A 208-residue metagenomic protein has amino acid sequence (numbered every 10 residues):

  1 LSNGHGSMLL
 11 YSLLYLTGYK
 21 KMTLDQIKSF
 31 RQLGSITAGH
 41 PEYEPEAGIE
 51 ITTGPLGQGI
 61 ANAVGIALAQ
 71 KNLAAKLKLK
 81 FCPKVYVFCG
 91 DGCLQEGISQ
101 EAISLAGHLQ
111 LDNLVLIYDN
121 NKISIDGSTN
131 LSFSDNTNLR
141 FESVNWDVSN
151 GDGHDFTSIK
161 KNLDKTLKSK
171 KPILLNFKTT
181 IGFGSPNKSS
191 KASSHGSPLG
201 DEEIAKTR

Functional and structural regions predicted by a protein language model:
L1-H108: Cofactor-binding active-site loop characterized by glycine-rich and histidine/acidic residues
L1-S2, Q110-N120: Short internal beta-strands
G6, V85, L114, K171-I173: A generic secondary-structure signal marking the coil-to-beta-strand transition
S7, T23-I27, L111, S134 (+2 more regions): Alpha-helix initiation and N-capping motif
I36-A38, H108-D112, F133-S134, N176: Short hydrophobic/aromatic-rich motifs at helix boundaries and adjacent loops
P83, L111-L114, V144: Short glycine-/polar-rich loops that comprise or flank the Walker A/P-loop and associated switch/sensor motifs
I117-R208: Long, well-ordered, tryptophan-enriched scaffold segments
